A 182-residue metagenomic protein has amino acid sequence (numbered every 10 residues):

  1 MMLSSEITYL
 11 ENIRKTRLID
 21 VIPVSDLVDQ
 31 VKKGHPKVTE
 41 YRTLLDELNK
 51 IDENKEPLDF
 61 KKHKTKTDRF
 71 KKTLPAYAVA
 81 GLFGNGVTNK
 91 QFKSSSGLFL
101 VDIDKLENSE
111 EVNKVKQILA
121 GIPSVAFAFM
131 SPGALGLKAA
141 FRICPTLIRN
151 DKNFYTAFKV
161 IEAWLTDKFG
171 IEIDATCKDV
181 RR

Functional and structural regions predicted by a protein language model:
M1-G97: DNA replication initiation on ssDNA origins
L3-K15, G86-E110, C144-R182: DNA replication initiation modules
K90-K93, I118-L119, A128-M130: Short, charge-rich binding segments
L98, I122, G136: Beta-strand-rich binding-surface signature of beta-sandwich/beta-barrel folds used to engage anionic ligands
N108-S124: Short amphipathic alpha-helix segments
P123-A126, F169: Structural motif
F127-G133, D174-K178: Short beta-strand
S131-R142: Short, conserved phosphate-binding/catalytic loop or strand-edge motifs used in phosphoryl-/nucleotidyl-transfer
